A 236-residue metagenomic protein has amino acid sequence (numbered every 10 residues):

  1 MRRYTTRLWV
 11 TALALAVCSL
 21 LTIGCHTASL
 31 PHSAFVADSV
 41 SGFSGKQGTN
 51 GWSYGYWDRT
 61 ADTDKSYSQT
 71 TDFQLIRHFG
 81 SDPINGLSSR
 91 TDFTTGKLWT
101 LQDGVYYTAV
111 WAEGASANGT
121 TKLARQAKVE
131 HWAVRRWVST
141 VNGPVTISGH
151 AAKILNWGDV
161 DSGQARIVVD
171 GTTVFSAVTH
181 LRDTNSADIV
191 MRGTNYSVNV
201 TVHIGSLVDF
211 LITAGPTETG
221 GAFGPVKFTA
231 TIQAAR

Functional and structural regions predicted by a protein language model:
R2-A12: Bacterial N-terminal signal peptides that target proteins for export
T11-L21: Hydrophobic helical h-region of N-terminal Sec-dependent signal peptides in bacterial secretory/periplasmic proteins
S19-F35: Bacterial Sec-dependent N-terminal signal peptides
H32-R236: Gly-Asp-aromatic-enriched flexible segments
